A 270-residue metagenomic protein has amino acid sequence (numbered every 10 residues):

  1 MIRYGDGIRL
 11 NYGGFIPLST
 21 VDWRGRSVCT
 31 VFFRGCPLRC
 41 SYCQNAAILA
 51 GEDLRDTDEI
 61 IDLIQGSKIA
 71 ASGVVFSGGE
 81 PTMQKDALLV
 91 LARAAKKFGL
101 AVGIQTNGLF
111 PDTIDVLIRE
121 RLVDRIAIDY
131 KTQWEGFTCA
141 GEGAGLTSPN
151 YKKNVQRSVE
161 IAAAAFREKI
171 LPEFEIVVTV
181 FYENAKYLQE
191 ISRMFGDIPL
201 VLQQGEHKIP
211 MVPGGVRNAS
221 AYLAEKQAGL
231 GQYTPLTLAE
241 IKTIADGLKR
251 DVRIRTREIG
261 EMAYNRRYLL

Functional and structural regions predicted by a protein language model:
I2-D6, L10, F15-R55: Canonical Radical SAM [4Fe-4S] cluster-binding loop centered on the CxxxCxxC motif and its immediate flanking residues
I2-G25, Y182-L270: Auxiliary Fe-S-binding modules of radical SAM enzymes
F32, S77, V201: Conserved Rossmann-like nucleotide-binding pocket used by diverse enzymes that bind dinucleotide cofactors
A46-V75: Conserved alpha-helical substructure of the radical SAM core
A50-L54, S148-K152, G231-L238: Flexible, glycine- and charge-enriched loops at secondary-structure boundaries
I64-G73, M83-N218, T234: Conserved AdoMet/S-adenosylmethionine-binding subsite of the radical SAM
